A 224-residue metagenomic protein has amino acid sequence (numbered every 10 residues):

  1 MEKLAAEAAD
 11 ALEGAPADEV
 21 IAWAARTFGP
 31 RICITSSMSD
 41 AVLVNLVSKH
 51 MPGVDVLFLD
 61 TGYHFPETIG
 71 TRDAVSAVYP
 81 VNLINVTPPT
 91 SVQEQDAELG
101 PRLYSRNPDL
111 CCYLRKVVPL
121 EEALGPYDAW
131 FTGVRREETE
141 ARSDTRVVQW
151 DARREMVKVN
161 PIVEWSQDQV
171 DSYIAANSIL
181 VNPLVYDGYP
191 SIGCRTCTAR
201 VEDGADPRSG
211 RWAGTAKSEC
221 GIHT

Functional and structural regions predicted by a protein language model:
M1-T224: Nucleotide-activated chemistry modules centered on ATP-dependent adenylation/adenylyltransferase
